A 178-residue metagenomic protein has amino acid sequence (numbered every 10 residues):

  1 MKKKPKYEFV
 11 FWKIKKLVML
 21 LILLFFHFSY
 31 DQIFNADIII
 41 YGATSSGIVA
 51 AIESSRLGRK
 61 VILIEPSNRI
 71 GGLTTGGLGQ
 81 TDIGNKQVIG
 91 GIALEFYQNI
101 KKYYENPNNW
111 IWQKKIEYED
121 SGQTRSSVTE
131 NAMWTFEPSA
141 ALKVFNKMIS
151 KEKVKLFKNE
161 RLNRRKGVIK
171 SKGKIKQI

Functional and structural regions predicted by a protein language model:
M1-W12: N-terminal secretory signal peptides that target proteins for export/translocation
K13-L20: Sec-dependent signal peptide recognition, specifically the positively charged N-region followed immediately by
I22-N35: Bacterial Sec-dependent signal peptides at the C-terminal "C-region" and cleavage site
I33-T44: Beta1/beta-strand and adjacent pyrophosphate-binding region of the FAD-binding site in flavoprotein oxidoreductases
G47: N-terminal Rossmann-fold NAD(P) dinucleotide-binding loop
S54: Aromatic pocket-lining residues of Rossmann-like dinucleotide-binding sites
R59-K60, P66-I169, K174: Conserved N-terminal/central alpha/beta ligand/cofactor-binding core
